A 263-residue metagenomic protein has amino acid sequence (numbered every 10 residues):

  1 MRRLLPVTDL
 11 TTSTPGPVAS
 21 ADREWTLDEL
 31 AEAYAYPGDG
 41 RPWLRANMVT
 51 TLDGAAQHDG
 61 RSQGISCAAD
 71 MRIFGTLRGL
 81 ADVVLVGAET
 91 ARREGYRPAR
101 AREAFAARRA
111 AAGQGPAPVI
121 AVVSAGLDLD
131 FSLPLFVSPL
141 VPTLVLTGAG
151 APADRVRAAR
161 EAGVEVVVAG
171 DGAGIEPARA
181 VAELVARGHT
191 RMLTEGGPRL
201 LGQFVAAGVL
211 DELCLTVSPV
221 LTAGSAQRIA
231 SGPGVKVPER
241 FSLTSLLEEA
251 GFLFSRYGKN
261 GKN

Functional and structural regions predicted by a protein language model:
M1-N263: Enzymes that bind and transform nitrogen-containing heteroaromatic metabolites
